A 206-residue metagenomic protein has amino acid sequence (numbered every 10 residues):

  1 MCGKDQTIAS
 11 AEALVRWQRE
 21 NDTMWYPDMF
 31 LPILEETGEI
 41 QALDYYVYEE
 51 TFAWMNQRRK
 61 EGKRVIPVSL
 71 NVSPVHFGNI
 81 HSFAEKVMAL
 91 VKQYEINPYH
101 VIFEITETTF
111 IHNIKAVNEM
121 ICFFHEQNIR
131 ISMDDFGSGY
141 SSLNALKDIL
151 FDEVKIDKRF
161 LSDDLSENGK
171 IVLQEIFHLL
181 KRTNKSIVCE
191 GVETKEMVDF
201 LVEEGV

Functional and structural regions predicted by a protein language model:
M1-C2, S141: Short, solvent-exposed loop/turn elements at beta->coil junctions and helix N-caps that rim active or binding pockets
C2-G3, R182: Short, acidic, Ser/Thr-enriched surface-loop or helix-capping motifs
G3, T7-E12, R19, E39-A116 (+1 more regions): Catalytic core of bacterial c-di-GMP phosphodiesterases, primarily the EAL and HD-GYP domains, capturing alpha-helical
A13, M29, I33-L34, V47-M55 (+4 more regions): Structural preference for long, well-ordered alpha-helical segments in enzyme cores
R19-N21, F30, L70, D135 (+2 more regions): Signature for phosphate-centric chemistry
P27, D44, I80-F83, V87 (+3 more regions): The cytosolic transmitter module of two-component sensor histidine kinases
L31-P32, Q41, N118, C122 (+1 more regions): Conserved long alpha-helical elements within nucleotide-processing catalytic cores of c-di-GMP signaling and class III
M88-D164, F177-L179, T183-V206: The catalytic core of metal-dependent phosphodiesterases that act on cyclic dinucleotides
